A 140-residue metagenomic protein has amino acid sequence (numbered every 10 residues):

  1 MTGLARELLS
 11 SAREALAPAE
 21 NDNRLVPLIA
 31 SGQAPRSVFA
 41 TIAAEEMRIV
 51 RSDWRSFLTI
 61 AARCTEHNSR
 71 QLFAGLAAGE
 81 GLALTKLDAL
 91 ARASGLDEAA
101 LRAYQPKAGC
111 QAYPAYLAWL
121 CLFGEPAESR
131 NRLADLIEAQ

Functional and structural regions predicted by a protein language model:
M1-A30, L101: N-terminal entry module detector
M1-L4, P35, D97, G124-E125: Alpha-helix capping and helix-coil boundary motifs
R13-E20, L28-R63, L82, L120-F123 (+1 more regions): Alpha-helical bundle segments that constitute or directly flank the non-heme di-iron/ferroxidase center
E66-H67: Short loop-to-helix capping motifs
Q71-Q140: Active-site-proximal alpha-helical scaffolds that flank and shape metal-associated catalytic sites
